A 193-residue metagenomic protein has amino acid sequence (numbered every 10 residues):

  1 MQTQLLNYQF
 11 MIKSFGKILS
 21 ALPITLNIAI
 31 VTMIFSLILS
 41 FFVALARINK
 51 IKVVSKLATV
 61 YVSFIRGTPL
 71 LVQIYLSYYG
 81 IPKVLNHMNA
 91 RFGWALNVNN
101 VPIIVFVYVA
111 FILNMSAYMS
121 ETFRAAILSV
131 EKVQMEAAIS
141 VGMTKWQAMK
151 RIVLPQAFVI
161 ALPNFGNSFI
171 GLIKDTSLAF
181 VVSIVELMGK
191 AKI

Functional and structural regions predicted by a protein language model:
M1-I193: Transmembrane alpha-helices and adjacent helix-loop boundaries
